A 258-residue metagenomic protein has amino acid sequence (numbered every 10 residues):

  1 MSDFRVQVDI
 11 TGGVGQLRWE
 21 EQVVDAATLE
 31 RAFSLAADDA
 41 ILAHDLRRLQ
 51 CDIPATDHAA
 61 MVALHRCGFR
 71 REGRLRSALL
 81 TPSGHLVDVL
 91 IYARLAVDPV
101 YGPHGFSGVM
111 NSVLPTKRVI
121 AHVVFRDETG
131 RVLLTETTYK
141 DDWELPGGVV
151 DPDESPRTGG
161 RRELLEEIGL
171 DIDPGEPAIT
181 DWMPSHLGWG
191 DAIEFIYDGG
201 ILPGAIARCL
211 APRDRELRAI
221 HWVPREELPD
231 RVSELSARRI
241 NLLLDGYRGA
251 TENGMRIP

Functional and structural regions predicted by a protein language model:
D9-V24, E30, S34, W143-G148: Conserved acetyl-CoA binding element of GNAT-fold acetyltransferases
T11, H65-L75, G169-L170: Conserved acetyl-CoA-binding loop of GNAT-fold acetyltransferases
A26-D39, V62, R66, P156-R161: Conserved acetyl-CoA-binding loop-helix of GNAT-fold acetyltransferases
D45-L46, I53-V62, D127-L170: Conserved Nudix-box catalytic region and its N-terminal flanking loop in Nudix hydrolases and closely related
Q50, D141-D142, R213-P258: Nudix hydrolase/Nudix homology domain
D52, R70-H85: Conserved catalytic-core motifs of GNAT/GCN5-like acyltransferases
V89-H122: Acidic, metal-coordinating catalytic segment for phosphate/diphosphate chemistry, firing primarily on the Nudix
V150-D173, D181-L235: Unchanged
